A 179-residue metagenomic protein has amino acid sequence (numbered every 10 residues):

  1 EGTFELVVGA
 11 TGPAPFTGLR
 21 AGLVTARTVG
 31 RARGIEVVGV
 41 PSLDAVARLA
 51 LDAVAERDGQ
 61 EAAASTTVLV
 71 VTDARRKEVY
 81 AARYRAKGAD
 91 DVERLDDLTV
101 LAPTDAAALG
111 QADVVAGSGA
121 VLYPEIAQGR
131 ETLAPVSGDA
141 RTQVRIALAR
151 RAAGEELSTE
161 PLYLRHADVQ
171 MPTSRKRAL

Functional and structural regions predicted by a protein language model:
E1-E5: Helix-rich "cap/lid" substructures immediately adjacent to catalytic or cofactor-binding pockets
V7, A14, V29, V115 (+2 more regions): A residue-level signal for conserved active-site and pocket-lining positions in enzyme catalytic cores
V8-G39: DPxDG-like acidic metal-binding loop motif
F16, E131-A134, R151: A general structural-boundary detector
A32, A147-G154, A167: Change "in soluble alpha/beta enzymes" to "in soluble alpha/beta proteins
E36-D139, E156, Y163-T173, R177-A178: Surface "functional belts" at beta-alpha junctions
P135-R150: Short, flexible loop segments at boundaries between secondary-structure elements
